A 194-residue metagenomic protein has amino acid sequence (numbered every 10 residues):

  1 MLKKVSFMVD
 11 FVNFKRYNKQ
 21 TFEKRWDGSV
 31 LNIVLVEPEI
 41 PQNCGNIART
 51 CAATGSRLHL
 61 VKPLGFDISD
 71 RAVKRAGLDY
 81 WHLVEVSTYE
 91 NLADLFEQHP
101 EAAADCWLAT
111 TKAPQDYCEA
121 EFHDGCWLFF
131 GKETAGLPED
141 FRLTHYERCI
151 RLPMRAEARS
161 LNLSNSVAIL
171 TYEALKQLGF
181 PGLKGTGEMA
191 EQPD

Functional and structural regions predicted by a protein language model:
L2, S6-D194: Post-transcriptional modification and biogenesis factors for structured RNAs of the translation apparatus
